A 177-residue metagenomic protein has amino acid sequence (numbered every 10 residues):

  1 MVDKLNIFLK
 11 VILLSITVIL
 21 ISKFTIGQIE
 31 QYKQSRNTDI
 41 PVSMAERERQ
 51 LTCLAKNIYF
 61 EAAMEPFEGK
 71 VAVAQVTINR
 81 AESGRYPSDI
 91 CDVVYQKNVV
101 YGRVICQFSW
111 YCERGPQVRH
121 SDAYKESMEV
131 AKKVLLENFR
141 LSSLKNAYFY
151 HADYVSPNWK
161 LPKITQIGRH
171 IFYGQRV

Functional and structural regions predicted by a protein language model:
V2, N6, L20-V177: Bacterial extracytoplasmic/cell-wall-associated proteins, especially those involved in peptidoglycan
N6-T17: Hydrophobic H-region at the start of alpha-helical membrane spans
